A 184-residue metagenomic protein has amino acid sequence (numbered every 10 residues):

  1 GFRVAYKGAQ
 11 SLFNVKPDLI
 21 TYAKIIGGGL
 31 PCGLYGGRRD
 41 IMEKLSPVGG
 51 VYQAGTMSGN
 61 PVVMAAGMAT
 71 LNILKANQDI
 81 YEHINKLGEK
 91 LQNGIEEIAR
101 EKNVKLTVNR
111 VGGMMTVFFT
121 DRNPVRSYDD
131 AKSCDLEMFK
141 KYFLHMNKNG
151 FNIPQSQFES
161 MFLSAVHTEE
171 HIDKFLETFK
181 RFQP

Functional and structural regions predicted by a protein language model:
G1-P184: Conserved N-terminal phosphate-binding loop of PLP-dependent enzymes in the Aspartate aminotransferase
